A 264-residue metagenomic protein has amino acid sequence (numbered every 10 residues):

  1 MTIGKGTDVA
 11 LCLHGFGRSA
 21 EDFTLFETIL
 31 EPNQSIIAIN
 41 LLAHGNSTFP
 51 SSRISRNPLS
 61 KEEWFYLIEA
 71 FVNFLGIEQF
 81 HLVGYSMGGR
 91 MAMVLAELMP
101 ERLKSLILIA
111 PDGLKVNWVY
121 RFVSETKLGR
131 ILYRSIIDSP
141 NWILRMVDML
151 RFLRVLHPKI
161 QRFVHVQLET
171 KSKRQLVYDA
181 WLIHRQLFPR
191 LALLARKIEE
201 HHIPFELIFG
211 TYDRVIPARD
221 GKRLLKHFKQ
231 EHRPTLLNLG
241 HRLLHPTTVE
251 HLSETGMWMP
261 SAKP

Functional and structural regions predicted by a protein language model:
T2-P50: Conserved HGGG/HGGXW glycine-rich cap/lid loop of the alpha/beta-hydrolase fold
A38-V83: Active-site loop/oxyanion-hole signature of alpha/beta-hydrolase fold enzymes
E97, L106-I137: Flexible "cap/lid" loop of the alpha/beta hydrolase fold
S139-E199: Conserved alpha/beta-hydrolase catalytic His-Asp/Glu region
L193-A195, I203, P217-K226: Short alpha-helix in the alpha/beta-hydrolase fold that links the catalytic acid
H201, L207-F209, D213: Short beta-strand/loop motif that positions the catalytic acidic residue of the alpha/beta-hydrolase fold
V215, L236-E250: Catalytic histidine-centered segment of alpha/beta-hydrolase-like enzymes
D220, L244-W258: Post-His helix in hydrolase/transferase enzymes
